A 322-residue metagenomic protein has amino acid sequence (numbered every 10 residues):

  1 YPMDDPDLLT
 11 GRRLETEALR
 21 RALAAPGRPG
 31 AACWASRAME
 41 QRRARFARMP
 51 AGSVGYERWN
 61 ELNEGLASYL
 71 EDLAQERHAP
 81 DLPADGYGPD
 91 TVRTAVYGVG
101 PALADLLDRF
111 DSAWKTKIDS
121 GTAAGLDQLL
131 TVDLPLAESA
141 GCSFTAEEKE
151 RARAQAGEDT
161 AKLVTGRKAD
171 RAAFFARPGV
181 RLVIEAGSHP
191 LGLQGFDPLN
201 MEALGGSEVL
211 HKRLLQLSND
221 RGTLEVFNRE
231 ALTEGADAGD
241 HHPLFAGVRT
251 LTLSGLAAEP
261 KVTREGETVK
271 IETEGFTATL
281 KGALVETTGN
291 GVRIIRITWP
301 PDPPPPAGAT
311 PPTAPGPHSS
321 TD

Functional and structural regions predicted by a protein language model:
Y1-P80: Post-HExxH zinc-binding segment in Zn-dependent metallohydrolases
L8-E15, G30-A31, A95, V99 (+2 more regions): Non-membrane alpha-helical secondary structure
A51-K149: Active-site-proximal alpha-helical
S112, T116-D322: Non-catalytic terminal regions of proteins
